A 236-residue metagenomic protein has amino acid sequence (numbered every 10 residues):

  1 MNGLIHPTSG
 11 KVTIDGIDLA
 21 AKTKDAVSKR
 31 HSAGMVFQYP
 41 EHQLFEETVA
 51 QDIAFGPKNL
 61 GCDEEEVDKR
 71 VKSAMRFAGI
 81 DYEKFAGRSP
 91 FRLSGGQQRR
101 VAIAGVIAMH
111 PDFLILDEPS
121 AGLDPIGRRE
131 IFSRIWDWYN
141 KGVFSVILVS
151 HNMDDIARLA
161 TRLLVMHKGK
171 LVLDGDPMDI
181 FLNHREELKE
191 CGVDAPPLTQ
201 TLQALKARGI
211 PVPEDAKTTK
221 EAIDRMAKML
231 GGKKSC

Functional and structural regions predicted by a protein language model:
N2: Helix-to-loop junction immediately C-terminal to a conserved catalytic motif
G10-A21, K29: Conserved ABC transporter NBD signature motif
S89-L93, Q97: Conserved ABC ATPase signature
H110: Conserved catalytic motifs of ABC-family nucleotide-binding domains
L114-D117: Catalytic Walker B motif of ABC-type/P-loop ATPase nucleotide-binding domains
I156-R158: A short, surface-exposed alpha-helical micro-motif characterized by mixed small hydrophobic and charged/polar residues
